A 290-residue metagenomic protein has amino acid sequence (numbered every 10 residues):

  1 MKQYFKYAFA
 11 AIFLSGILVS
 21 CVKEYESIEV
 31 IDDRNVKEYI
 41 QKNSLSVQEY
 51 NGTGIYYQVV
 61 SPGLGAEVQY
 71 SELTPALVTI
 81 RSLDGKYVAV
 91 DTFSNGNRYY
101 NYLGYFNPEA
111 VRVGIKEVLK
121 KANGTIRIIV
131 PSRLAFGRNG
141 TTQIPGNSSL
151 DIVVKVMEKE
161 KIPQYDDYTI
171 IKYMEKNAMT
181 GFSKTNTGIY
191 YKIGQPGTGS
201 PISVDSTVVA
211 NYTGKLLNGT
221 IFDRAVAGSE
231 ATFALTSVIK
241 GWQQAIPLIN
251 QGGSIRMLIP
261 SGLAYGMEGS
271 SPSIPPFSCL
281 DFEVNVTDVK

Functional and structural regions predicted by a protein language model:
M1-F9: Bacterial N-terminal signal peptides that target proteins for export
F5, C21-K290: Cross-family detector of peptidyl-prolyl cis-trans isomerase
G16-S20: C-terminal motif of bacterial Sec signal peptides marking the signal peptidase cleavage site
